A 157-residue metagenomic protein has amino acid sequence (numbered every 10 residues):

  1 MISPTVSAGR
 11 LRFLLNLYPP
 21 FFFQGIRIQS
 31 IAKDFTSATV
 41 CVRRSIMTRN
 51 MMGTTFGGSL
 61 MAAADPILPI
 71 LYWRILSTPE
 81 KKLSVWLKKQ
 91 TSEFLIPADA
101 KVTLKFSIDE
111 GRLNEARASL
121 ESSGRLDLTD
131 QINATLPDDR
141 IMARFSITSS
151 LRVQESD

Functional and structural regions predicted by a protein language model:
M1-L17: Polybasic, low-complexity association/targeting segments
F23, F35, T55, A63 (+3 more regions): Short connector loops at helix/strand junctions that flank enzyme active sites, especially segments positioning acidic
F23-I28, K88-F94, E115-R117: Short structured motifs
Q24-T55: Catalytic strand-loop segment that frames the active site of acyl-thioester-processing enzymes
A38-V40, Q90, L104, L128-D130 (+1 more regions): Hydrophobic residues positioned within well-ordered beta-strands of beta-sheet architectures
M47-P69, K82: Hot-dog-fold acyl-thioester-processing enzymes
L71-E110: Hydrophobic beta-strand-centered segment that forms part of the acyl-chain substrate-binding groove
A98-D99, D109-D157: HotDog/MaoC-like acyl-thioester-processing domains
